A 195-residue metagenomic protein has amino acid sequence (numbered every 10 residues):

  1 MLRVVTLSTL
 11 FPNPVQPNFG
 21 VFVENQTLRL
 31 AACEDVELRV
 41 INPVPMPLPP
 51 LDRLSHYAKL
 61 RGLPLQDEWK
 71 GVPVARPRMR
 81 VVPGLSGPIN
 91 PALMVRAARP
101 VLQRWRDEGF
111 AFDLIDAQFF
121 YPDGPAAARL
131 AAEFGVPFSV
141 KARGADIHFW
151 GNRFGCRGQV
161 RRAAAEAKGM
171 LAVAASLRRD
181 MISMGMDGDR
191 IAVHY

Functional and structural regions predicted by a protein language model:
M1-E68: N-terminal subdomain of nucleotide-sugar transferases
T6, V40, R76, V140-A142: Hydrophobic residues in well-ordered beta-strands that form the structural core
S8, F119, A174-S176: Helix N-cap/beta->alpha junction signal
P12-P14, Q118-Y121, E133-F154, E166-G169: A short, histidine- and acid-enriched strand-loop-helix "catalytic/donor-clamping" loop that lines the nucleotide-sugar
R39-N42, C156-Y195: Donor nucleotide-sugar binding/catalytic pocket of nucleotide-sugar-dependent glycosyltransferases
V40-W105, G109: A conserved catalytic-core segment of Leloir-type glycosyltransferases
R76, L102-D123, V136: Short N-terminal targeting/anchoring amphipathic segment
D123-P125, R178: Short, well-ordered alpha-helical microsegments
